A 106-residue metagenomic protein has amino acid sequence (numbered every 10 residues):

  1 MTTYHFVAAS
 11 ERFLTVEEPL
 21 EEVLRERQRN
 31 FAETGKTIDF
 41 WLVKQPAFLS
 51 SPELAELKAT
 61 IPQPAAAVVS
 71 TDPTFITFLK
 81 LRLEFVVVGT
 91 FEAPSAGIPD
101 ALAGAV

Functional and structural regions predicted by a protein language model:
V7-F13, K44-P46, T71: Structural motif
F13-L14, P62: Acidic, serine/threonine- and proline-rich intrinsically disordered low-complexity regions
V16-Q28: Well-ordered, non-membrane alpha-helical segments in soluble/globular domains
R25-N30, E53-A55: Eukaryotic intrinsically disordered and solvent-exposed regulatory patches
N30-E33, T37, P46-F48, T74 (+1 more regions): Short amphipathic alpha-helical interaction elements and helix-loop-helix interfaces that mediate dimerization
K36-A59: Short, structured protein-protein interaction patches enriched in aromatics and acidic/basic residues, typified by
S51-V106: Polybasic, proline/glycine-rich intrinsically disordered low-complexity segments
